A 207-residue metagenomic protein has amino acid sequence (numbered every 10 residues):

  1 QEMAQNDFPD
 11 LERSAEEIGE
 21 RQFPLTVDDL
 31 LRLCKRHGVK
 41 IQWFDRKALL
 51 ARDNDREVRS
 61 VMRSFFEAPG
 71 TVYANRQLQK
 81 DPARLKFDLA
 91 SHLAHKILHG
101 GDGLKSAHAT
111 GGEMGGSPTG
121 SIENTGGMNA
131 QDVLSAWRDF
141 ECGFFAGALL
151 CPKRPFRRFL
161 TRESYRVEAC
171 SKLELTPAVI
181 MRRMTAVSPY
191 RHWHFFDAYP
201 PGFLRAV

Functional and structural regions predicted by a protein language model:
Q1-V207: Short juxta-domain linker segments that transition from a proline/glycine-rich, charged coil into a short amphipathic
